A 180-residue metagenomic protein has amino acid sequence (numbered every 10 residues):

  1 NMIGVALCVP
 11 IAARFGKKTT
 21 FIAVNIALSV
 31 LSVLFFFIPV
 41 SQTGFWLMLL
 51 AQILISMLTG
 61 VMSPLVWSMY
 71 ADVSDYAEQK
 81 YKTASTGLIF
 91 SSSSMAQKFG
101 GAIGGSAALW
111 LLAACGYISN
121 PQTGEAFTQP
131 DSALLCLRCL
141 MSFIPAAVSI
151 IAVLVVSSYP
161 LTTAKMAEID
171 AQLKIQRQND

Functional and structural regions predicted by a protein language model:
N1-D180: Membrane-embedded alpha-helical bundles of multi-pass transporters/translocases, especially carrier/permease families
